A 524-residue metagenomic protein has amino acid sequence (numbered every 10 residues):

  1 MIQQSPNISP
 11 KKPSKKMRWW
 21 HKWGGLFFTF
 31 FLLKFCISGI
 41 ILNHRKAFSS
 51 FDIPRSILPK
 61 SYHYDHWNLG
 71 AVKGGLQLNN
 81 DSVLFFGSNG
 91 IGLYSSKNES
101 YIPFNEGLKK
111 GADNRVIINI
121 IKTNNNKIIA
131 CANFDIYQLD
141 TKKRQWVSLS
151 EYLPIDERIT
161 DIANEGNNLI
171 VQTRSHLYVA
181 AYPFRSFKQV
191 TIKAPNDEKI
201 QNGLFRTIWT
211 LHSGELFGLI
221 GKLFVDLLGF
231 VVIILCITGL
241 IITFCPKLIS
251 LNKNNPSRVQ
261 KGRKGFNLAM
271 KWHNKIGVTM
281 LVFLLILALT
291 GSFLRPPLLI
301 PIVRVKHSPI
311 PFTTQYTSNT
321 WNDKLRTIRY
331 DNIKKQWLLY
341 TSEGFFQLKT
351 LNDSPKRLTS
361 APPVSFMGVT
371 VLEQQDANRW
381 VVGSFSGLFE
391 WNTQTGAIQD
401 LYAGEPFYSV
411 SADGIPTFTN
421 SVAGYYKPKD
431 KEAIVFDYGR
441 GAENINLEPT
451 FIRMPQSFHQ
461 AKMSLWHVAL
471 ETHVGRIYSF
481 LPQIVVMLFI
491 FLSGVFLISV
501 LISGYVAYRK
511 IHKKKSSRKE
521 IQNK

Functional and structural regions predicted by a protein language model:
I2-F28, L219-V282, P482-K524: Juxtamembrane interface at the cytosolic side of transmembrane helices
L42-H66, L294-N319: Alpha-helical transmembrane signal-anchor/signal-peptide segments
I57-G90, F312-E343: Beta-strand-rich domains and repeat architectures in extracellular enzymes and scaffolds, especially beta-propellers
Y64-L76, K110-N125, I155-G166, T317-Y330 (+2 more regions): Repeated scaffold domains used in trafficking and secretory/extracellular systems, primarily beta-propellers
S96-E99, D140-R144, A181-R185, K349-D353 (+2 more regions): Short loop/turn segments that connect beta-strands within beta-propeller blades
Y101-L108, V147-Y152, S186-Q201, K356-P362 (+2 more regions): Beta-propeller fold detector
Y137, N168-T207, I434-E471: Extended, hydrophilic extramembrane loops/domains of integral membrane proteins
E151-F244: Hydrophobic alpha-helical segments
